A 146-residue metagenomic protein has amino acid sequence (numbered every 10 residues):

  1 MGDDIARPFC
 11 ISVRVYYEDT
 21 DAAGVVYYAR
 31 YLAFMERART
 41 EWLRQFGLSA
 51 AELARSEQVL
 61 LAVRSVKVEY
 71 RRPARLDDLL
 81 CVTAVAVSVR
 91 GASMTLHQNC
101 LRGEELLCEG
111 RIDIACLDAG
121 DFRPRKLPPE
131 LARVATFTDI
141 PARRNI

Functional and structural regions predicted by a protein language model:
M1-R44, I146: Catalytic strand-loop segment that frames the active site of acyl-thioester-processing enzymes
G2-D3, R7-I11, R44, Y70-L76 (+1 more regions): HotDog/MaoC-like acyl-thioester-processing domains
F9, L61-V66: Short, structured beta-strand/loop micro-motifs enriched in basic residues and often containing a Trp
Y31-F34, A62, L106, D113: Residue-level recognition of specific faces of alpha-helices
W42-E52: Short, surface-exposed acidic-centric catalytic microdomains
L53-L61: Short, basic/aromatic beta-hairpin or loop at an interaction surface
